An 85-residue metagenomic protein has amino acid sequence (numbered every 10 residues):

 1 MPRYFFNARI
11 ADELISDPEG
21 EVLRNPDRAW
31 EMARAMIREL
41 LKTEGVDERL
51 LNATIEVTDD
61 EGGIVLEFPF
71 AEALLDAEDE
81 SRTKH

Functional and structural regions predicted by a protein language model:
M1, R24-R28, D59-G62: A short, structured loop/turn motif at beta-sheet edges
M1-S16: Short aromatic-glycine-(Arg/Gly/Cys) micro-motifs in beta-strand/loop hairpins
E13, V46-D47: Short glycine/serine/proline-enriched coil/turn segments at secondary-structure junctions
I15-R24: A short, exposed loop/beta-hairpin motif centered on an aromatic-Gly-Thr core
P26-L41, G45: A short, charged, amphipathic alpha-helix used as a generic interaction element across diverse proteins
D47-H85: C-terminal structural segments of small proteins and small subunits
